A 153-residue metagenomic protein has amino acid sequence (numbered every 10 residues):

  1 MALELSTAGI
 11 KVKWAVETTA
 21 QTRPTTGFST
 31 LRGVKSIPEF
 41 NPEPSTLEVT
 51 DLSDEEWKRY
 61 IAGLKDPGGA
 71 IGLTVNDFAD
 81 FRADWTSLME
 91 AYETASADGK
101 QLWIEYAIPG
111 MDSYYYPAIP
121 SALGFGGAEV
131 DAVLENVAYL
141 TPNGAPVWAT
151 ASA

Functional and structural regions predicted by a protein language model:
M1-T7, W148-A153: Compositionally biased, intrinsically disordered low-complexity segments enriched in polar/Pro/Gly and often Gln
A2-D77, I119-L134: Solvent-exposed edge beta-strands and adjacent loop segments that serve as assembly or binding interfaces
E17-Q21, M111, T150-S152: Polar, enzyme-active/binding microenvironments
P24-T25, D84-W85, A151: A short, polar/proline- and glycine-enriched secondary-structure boundary/capping micro-motif
D77-F81, A145: Acidic glycine-/aspartate-rich tracts in secreted/extracellular proteins
R82-P117, S121: Short, acidic/charged, Gly/Pro-enriched secondary-structure junctions
S87-Y92, E135-V137, S152-A153: Short intrinsically disordered coil segments
E105-W148: Short beta-strand and beta-hairpin "edge-sheet" elements
